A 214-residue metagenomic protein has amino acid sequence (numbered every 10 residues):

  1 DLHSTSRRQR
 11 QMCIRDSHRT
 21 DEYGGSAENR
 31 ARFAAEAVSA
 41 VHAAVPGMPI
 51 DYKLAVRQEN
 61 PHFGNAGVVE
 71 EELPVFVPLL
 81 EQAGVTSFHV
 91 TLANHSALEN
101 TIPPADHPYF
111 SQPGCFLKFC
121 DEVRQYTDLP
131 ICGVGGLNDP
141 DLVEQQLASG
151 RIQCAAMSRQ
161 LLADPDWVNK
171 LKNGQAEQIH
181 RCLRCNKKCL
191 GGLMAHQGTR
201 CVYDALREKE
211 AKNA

Functional and structural regions predicted by a protein language model:
D1-I14: Single conserved hydrophobic/aromatic residue that forms the stacking wall/gate of nucleotide- or nucleobase-binding
Q11, R15-A34, H62-E71, N100-P113: Glycine-rich tight-turn/loop motif centered on a GG-T
A35-P46, E81, C120-Y126, K172: Surface-exposed amphipathic alpha-helices with a cationic face
V41, Y52, F88, V123 (+1 more regions): Conserved, mostly hydrophobic/aromatic
V45-I50, G84-T86, T127-I131, Q153: Short, well-ordered coil/turn segments that N-cap beta-strands
L54-V56, V90-L92, G135, R159: A cross-domain feature marking catalytic cores of carbohydrate-active enzymes and several ubiquitous metabolic/repair
V68-L79, D139-Q145: Short, acidic/polar
E99-A214: Extended, intrinsically disordered, low-complexity segments
